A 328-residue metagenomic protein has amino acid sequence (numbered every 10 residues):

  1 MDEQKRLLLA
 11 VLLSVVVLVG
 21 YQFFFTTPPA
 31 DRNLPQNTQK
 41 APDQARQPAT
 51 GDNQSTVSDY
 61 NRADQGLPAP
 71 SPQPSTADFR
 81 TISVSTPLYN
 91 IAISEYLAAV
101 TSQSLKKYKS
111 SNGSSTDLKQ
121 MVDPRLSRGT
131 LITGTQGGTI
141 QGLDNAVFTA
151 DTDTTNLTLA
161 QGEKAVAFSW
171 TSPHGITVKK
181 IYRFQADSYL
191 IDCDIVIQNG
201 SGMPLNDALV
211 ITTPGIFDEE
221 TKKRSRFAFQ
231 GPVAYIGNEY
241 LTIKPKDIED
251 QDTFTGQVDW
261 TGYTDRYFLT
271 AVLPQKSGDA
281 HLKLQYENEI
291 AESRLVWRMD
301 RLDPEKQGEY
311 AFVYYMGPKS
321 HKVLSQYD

Functional and structural regions predicted by a protein language model:
M1-D328: Membrane-protein biogenesis/insertion across secretory and organellar systems
